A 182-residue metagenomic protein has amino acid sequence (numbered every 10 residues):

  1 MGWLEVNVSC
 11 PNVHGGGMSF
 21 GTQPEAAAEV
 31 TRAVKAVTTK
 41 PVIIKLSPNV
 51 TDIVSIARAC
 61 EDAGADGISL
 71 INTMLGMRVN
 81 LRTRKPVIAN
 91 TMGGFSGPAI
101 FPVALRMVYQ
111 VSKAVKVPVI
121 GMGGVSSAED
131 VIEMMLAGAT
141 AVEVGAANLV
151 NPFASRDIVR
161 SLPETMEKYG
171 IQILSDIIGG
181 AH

Functional and structural regions predicted by a protein language model:
M1-I120, S126-V144: Alpha/beta enzyme core
V79-G93, M135, A147-Q172: C-terminal helical cap(s) of enzyme catalytic domains, especially alpha/beta-barrels
K116, L136-A139, P163, E167 (+1 more regions): Hydrophobic alpha-helix feature that most strongly marks membrane-spanning transmembrane helices and their immediate
V125-E129, N151, H182: Small/polar glycine-rich anion-binding or flexible loop at a beta-alpha turn
S175-H182: A short, charged, Gly/Pro-tolerant segment at domain boundaries
